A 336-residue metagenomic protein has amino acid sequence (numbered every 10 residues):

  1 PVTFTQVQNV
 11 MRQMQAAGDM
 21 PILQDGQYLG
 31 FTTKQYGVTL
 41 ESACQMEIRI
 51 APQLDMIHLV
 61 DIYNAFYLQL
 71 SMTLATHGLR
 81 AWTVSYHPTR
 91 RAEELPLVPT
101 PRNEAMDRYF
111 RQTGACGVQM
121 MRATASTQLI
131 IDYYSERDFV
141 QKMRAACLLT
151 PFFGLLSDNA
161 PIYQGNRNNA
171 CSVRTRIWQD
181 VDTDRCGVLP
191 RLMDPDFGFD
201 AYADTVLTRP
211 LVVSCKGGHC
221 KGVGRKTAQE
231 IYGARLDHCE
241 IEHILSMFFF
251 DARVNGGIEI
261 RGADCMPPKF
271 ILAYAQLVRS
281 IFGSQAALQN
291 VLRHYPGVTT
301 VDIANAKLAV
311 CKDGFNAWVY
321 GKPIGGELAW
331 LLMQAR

Functional and structural regions predicted by a protein language model:
P1, I50-P52, I131-Y133, G262-D264: Short beta-strand-to-loop capping motifs
P1-A115, A123, V254-G256, F270 (+3 more regions): Terminal catalytic/cofactor-binding subdomain
E47, Q128-I130, E259: Short aromatic/hydrophobic contact patches that present stacked aromatics for nucleic-acid/ligand binding
Q53, Y134, P151, C265 (+1 more regions): Residue-level marker of positions within ordered structural domains that often coincide with functionally constrained
D55-H58, I62, G117, I130-Y134 (+3 more regions): Conserved aromatic-histidine-acidic binding/catalytic patches
A75, A81, Y86-R253: Loop-rich catalytic cores of soluble enzymes, especially ATP-dependent carboxylate-amine ligases and other
V212-V301: Structured mid-domain segments that build the active-site/substrate or prosthetic-cofactor binding neighborhood
